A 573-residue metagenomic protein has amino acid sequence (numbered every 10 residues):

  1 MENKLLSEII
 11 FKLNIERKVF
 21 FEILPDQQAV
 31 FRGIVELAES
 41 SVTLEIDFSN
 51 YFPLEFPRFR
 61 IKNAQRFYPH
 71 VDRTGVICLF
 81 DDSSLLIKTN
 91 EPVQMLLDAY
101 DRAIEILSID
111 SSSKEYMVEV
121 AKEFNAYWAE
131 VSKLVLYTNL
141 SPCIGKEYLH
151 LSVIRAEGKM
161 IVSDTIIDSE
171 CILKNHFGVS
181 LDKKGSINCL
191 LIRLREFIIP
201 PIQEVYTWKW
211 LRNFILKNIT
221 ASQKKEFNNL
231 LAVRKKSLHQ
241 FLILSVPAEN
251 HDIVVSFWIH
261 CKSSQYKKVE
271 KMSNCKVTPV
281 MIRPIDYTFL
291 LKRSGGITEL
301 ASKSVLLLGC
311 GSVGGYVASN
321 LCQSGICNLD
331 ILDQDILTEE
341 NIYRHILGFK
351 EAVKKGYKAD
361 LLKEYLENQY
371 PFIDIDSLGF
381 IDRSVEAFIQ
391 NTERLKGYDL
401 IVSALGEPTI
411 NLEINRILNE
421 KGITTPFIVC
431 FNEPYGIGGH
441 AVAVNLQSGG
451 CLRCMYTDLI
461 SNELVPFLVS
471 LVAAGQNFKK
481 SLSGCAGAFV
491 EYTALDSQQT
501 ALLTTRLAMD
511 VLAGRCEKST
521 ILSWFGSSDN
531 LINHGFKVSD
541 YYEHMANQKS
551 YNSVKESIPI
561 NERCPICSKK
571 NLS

Functional and structural regions predicted by a protein language model:
F20-S84, E91-L97: Compact alpha/beta protein-protein interaction domains typified by the UBC
D72-W128: Domain-level detector for trafficking modules
A129-Q265, E393-L400, A404-S573: Glycine-rich phosphate/adenylate-binding loop
D252-V305: N-terminal charged helix/coil linker that caps or initiates catalytic domains
R293-I336: Glycine-rich adenosine-cofactor-binding loop
G314-G315, F388, I410-L412: Short, well-ordered alpha-helical microsegments
Q334-I373: Glycine-rich phosphate-binding loop and adjoining beta1-alpha1-beta2 segment of Rossmann-like nucleotide-binding folds
L361-Y398, L405-E407: A structured beta-alpha segment of the ubiquitous adenosine-cofactor-binding alpha/beta core
